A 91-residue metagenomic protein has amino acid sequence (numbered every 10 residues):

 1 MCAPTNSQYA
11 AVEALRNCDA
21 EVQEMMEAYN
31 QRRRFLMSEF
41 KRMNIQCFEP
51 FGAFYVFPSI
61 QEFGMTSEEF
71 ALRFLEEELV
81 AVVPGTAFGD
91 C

Functional and structural regions predicted by a protein language model:
M1-C91: PLP-dependent class I/II
